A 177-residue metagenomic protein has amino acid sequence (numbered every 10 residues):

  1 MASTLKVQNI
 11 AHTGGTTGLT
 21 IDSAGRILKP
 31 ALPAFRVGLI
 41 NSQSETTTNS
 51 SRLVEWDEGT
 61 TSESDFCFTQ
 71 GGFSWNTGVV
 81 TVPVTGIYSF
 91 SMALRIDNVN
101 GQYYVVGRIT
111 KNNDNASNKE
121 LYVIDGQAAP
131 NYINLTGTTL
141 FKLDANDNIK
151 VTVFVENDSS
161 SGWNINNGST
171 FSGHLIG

Functional and structural regions predicted by a protein language model:
A2-P30, A116: Beta-strand-rich receptor-binding modules of extracellular spikes/adhesins
K6, G15-T17, N76-G78, V105 (+1 more regions): Residue-level marker for the onset of beta-strands and adjacent loop->beta junctions in well-ordered domains
T16, D22-Q102, I124, S159-G177: Terminal (often C-terminal
S74, K111, N115-A145: Glycine-rich strand-loop-strand elements at beta-sheet edges
V79-T81, T139-L143, E156: Exposed beta-sheet edge/beta-hairpin loop segments within beta-rich domains
G86-I96, N134-G137, D147-V155: Extracellular beta-strand-rich recognition modules
G101-D114: Short, surface-exposed beta-strand/strand-loop-strand elements in extracellular ectodomains
D114, K119-A129, K150-V151, E156-G162 (+1 more regions): Glycine-anchored, exposed beta-strand/edge motif detector
